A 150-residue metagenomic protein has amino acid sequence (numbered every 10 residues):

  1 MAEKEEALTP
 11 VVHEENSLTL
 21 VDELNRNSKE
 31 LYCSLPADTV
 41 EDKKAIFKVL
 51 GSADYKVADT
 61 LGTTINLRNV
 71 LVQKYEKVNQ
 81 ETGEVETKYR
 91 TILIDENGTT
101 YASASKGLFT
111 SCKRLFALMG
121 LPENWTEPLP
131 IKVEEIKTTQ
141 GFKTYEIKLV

Functional and structural regions predicted by a protein language model:
A2-N97, T138-G141, E146-V150: OB-fold ssDNA-binding interfaces and closely related basic DNA-contact patches used across DNA replication/repair
D38, A102-A104, M119: N-terminal start-of-chain detector that recognizes signal peptides and the immediate post-cleavage beginning
T60, S111-K132: Short nucleic-acid-contacting surface segments enriched for D/E, G, S/T with interspersed K/R
Y101-K113: GIY-YIG-like beta-to-alpha core
P128-F142: A short, charged
